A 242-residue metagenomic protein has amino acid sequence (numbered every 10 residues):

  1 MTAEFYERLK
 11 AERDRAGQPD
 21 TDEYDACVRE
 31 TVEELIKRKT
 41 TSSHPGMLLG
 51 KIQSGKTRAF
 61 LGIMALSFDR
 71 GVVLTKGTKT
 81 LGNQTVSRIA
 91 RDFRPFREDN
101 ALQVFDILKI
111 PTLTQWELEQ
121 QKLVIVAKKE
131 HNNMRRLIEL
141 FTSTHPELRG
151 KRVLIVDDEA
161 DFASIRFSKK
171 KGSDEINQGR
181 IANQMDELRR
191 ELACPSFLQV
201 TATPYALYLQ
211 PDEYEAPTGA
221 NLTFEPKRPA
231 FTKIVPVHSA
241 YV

Functional and structural regions predicted by a protein language model:
M1-T41: Pre-P-loop entry segment of helicase/translocase ATPase cores
T41-L48, D69-R70, Q121-L123: Pre-Walker A (Motif I) flank of P-loop NTPase domains
S42-G62: Walker A/P-loop
I52, E159-D161: Conserved Walker B
R70-R94, A202: Conserved Walker A/P-loop ATP-binding site and its immediately adjacent core in helicase/helicase-like ATPase domains
T78-L81, H131-N133, D161-F162, T203-L207 (+1 more regions): Conserved nucleotide-binding/hydrolysis micro-motifs of P-loop NTPases
F105-V156, S164-L188: Conserved RecA-like ASCE ATPase "motif II neighborhood" in helicase/translocase motors
K151-D157, F167-V242: Conserved P-loop NTPase catalytic core
